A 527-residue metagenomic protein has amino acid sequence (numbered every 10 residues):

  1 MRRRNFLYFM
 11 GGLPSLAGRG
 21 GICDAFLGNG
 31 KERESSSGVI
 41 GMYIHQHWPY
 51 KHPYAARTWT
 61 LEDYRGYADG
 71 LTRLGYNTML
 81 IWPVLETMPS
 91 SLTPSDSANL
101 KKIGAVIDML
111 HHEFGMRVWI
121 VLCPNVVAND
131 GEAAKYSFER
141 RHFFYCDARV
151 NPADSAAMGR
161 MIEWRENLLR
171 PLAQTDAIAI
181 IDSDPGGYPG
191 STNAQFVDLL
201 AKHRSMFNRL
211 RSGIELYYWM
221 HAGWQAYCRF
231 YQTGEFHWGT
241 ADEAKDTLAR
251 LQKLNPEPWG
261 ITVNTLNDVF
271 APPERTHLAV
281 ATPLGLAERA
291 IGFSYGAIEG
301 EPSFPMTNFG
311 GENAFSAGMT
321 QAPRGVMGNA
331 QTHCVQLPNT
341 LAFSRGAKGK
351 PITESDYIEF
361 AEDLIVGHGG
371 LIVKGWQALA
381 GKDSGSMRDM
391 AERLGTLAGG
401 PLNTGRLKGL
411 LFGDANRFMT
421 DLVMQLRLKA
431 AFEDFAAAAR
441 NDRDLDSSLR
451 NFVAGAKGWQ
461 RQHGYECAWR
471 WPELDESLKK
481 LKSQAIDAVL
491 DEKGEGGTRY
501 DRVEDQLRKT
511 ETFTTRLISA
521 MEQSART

Functional and structural regions predicted by a protein language model:
M1, G20-S36: C-terminal segment of N-terminal export signals and the immediately downstream linker at the start of the mature
N5-F26: N-terminal export signals
E32-A56, L74: An acidic-aromatic substrate-binding cleft motif
H45, W82-L85, L122-V127: Short, solvent-exposed turn/loop segments enriched in Gly/Ser/Thr/Pro and often Arg
T58, D63, N77, P89 (+4 more regions): Catalytic-core regions of glycoside hydrolase
W59-L85: Catalytic domains of carbohydrate-active enzymes, especially glycoside hydrolases
A128-D130, A134-F144: Surface-exposed loop and adjacent secondary-structure segments within mature catalytic domains
I352-T527: Catalytic domains of carbohydrate-active enzymes that cleave complex glycans
